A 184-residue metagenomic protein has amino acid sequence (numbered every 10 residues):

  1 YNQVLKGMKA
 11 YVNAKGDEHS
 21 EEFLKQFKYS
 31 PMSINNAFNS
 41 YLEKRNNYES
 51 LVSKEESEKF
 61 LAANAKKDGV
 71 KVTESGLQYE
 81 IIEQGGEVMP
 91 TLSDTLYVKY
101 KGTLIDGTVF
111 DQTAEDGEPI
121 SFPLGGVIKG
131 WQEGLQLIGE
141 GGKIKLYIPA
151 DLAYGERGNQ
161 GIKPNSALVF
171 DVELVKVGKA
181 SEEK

Functional and structural regions predicted by a protein language model:
Y1-K184: Cross-family detector of peptidyl-prolyl cis-trans isomerase
